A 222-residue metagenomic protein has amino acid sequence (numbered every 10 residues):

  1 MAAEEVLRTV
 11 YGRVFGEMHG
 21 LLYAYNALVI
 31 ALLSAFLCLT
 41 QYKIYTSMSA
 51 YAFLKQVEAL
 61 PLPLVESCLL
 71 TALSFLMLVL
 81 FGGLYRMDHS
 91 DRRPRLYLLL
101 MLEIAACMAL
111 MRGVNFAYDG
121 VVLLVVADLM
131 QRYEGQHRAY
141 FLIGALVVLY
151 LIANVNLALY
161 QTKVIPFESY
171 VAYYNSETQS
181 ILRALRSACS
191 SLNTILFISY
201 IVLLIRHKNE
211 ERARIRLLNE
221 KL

Functional and structural regions predicted by a protein language model:
M1-L98: N-terminal signal-anchor/first transmembrane helix of integral membrane proteins
I30-Q41, C68-G83, M101-L110, G144-L157 (+1 more regions): Hydrophobic core of alpha-helical transmembrane segments in multi-pass integral membrane proteins
Y42-C68, L151-L196: Alpha-helical transmembrane segments and their interfaces in multipass membrane proteins
T71-S74, Y118-D128, L142-A145: Hydrophobic core segments of alpha-helical transmembrane domains in multi-pass membrane proteins
M77-V79, L123-E134, L149-I152: Alpha-helical transmembrane segments and their membrane-interface exit regions
L99-G120, G135-R186: Hydrophobic transmembrane alpha-helices
V125-L142, I195, S199: Short helix-perturbing small/polar motifs within transmembrane alpha-helices
A188-K221: Juxtamembrane or sensor-core-proximal signal-transducing alpha helices that couple sensory domains to cytosolic
